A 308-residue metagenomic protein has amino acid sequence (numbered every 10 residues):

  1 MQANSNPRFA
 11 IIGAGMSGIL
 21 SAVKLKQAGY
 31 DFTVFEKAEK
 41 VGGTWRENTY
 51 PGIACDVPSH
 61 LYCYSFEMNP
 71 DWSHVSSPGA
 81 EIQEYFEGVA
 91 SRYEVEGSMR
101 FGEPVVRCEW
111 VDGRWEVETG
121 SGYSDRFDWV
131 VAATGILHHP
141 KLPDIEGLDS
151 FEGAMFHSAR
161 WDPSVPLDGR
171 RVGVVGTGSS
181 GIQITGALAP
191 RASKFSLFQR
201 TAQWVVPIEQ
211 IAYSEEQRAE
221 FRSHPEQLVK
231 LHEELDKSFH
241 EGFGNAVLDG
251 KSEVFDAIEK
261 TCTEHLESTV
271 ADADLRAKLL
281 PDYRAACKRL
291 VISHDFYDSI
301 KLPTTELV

Functional and structural regions predicted by a protein language model:
A3-N6, A10-M16, S21-Q27, D31-K40 (+3 more regions): Rossmann-like dinucleotide-binding core of oxidoreductases
I11, M16-E96, Q199-R200, S268-D274: Beta1-alpha1 glycine-rich phosphate/pyrophosphate-binding loop at the start of Rossmann-like nucleotide-binding domains
M16, W45-E47, W72, V89 (+6 more regions): Tryptophan-centric aromatic hotspots in well-structured domains and transmembrane helices
N69-G88, G250-D256, R284-D295: Short beta-strand to alpha-helix junction loop
H74-H138, C262: Feature captures the FAD/FMN-dependent oxidoreductase FAD-binding
R92-E94, E146-S150, Y297-L302: Short, conserved catalytic or adaptor-binding loops enriched in Gly and charged residues
S98-G102, F156-H157, E306-V308: General small-molecule cofactor/ligand-binding pocket signal
D256-V308: Alpha/beta-hydrolase fold catalytic core
